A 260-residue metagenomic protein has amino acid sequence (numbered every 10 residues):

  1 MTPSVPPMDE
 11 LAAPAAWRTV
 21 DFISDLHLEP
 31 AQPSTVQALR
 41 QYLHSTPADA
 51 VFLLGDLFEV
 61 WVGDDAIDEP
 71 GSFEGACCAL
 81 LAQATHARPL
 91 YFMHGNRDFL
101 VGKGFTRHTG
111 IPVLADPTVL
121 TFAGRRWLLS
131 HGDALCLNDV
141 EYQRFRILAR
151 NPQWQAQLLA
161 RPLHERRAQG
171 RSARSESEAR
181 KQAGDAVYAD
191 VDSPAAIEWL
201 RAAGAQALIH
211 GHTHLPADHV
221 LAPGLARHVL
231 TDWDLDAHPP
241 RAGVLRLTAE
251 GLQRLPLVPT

Functional and structural regions predicted by a protein language model:
M1-W17, A186-V187, V258-T260: Short, low-complexity, intrinsically disordered N-terminal peptides in bacterial proteins
P3-S4, K181-G184, A196: Intrinsically disordered, low-complexity proline-rich regions
P7, A15-T19, I23, L28-F122: Core catalytic region of metal-dependent phosphoesterases/phosphodiesterases, especially metallo-beta-lactamase-like
L26, N96, V119, W233 (+2 more regions): Short, solvent-exposed coil/turn elements at secondary-structure transition points
L28, E59, D98, L135 (+3 more regions): Surface-exposed, flexible loop/turn segments at secondary-structure boundaries
M93-G95, G132, L257: Electropositive, surface-exposed helix/loop patches at the edges of structured domains that serve as adaptable
H108-P117, R126-L128, D133, N138-Q143 (+2 more regions): Conserved beta-sheet core of the metallophosphoesterase superfamily
S130-D192: Active-site-proximal loop/helix segment associated with metal-binding centers of metalloenzymes
